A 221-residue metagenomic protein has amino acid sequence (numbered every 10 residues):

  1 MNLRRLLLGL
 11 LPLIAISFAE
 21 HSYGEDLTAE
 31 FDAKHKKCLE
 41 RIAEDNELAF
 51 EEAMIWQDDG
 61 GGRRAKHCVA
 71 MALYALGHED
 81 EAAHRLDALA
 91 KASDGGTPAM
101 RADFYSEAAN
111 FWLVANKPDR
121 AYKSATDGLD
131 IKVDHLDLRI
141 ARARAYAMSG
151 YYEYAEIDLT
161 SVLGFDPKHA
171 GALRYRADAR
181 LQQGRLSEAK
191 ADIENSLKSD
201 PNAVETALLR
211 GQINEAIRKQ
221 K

Functional and structural regions predicted by a protein language model:
F18-C68, D80, H84: N-terminal leader/linker segments that initiate helical-solenoid repeat arrays
F31, R63-R64, A102, L136-D137 (+2 more regions): Helix-start (N-cap) detector for alpha-helical repeat units in TPR-like alpha-solenoids, especially tetratricopeptide
C38-L39, M71, N110, R144 (+2 more regions): Residue-level recognition of tetratricopeptide repeat
D45-L48, E79-R85, A115-S124, S149-S161 (+2 more regions): Structural signature of tandem alpha-helical TPR/SEL1-like repeats, specifically the intra-repeat loop/turn
I55-W56, A88-L89, D127-G128, S161-V162 (+1 more regions): Canonical positions in the second alpha-helix
D58-D59, A92-T97, I131, F165 (+1 more regions): Structural marker of alpha-solenoid helical repeat scaffolds
